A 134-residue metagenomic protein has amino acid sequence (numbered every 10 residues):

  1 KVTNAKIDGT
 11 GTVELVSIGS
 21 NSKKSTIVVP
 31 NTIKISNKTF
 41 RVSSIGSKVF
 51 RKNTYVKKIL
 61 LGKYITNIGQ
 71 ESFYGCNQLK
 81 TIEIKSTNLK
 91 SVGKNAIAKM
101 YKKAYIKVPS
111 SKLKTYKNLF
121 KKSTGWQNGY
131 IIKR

Functional and structural regions predicted by a protein language model:
T3-G11, S22-S44, R51-N67, N77-S91 (+2 more regions): Structural signature of tandem-repeat unit edges
S17-G19: Catalytic-site or vestigial catalytic-site microsegments of nucleotide-handling domains
G46-V49, G69-S72, K94-A96: Consensus positions within tandem repeat domains that build extended binding/scaffold surfaces
Y74, N95-K99, N118-S123: A structural signal for leucine-rich repeat
